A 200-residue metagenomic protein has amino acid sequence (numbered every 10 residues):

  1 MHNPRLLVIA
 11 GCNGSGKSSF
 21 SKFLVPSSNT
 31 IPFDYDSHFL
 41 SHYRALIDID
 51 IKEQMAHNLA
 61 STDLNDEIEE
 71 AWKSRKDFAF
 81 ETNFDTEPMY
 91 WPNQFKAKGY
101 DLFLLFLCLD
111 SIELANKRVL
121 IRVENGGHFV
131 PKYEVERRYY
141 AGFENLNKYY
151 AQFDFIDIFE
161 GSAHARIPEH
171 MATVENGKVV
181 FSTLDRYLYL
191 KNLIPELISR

Functional and structural regions predicted by a protein language model:
M1-N3, A71-W72: Phosphate-binding P-loop
L6-V8: Short hydrophobic/aromatic beta-strand immediately N-terminal to the Walker A/P-loop
C12-N13: The conserved Walker
G16: Conserved glycine(s) of the Walker
S21-S74: Conserved substrate/cofactor phosphate-moiety recognition/catalytic segment in nucleotide-dependent phosphotransferases
A56-F106, G142: Glycine-rich phosphate-binding loop used to anchor ATP phosphates in small-molecule kinases, encompassing both
Y100-L146: A glycine- and Lys/Arg-enriched "phosphate-lid" helix/loop adjacent to the NTP-binding pocket of small-molecule kinases
Y149-R200: NTP-dependent small-molecule kinase module
